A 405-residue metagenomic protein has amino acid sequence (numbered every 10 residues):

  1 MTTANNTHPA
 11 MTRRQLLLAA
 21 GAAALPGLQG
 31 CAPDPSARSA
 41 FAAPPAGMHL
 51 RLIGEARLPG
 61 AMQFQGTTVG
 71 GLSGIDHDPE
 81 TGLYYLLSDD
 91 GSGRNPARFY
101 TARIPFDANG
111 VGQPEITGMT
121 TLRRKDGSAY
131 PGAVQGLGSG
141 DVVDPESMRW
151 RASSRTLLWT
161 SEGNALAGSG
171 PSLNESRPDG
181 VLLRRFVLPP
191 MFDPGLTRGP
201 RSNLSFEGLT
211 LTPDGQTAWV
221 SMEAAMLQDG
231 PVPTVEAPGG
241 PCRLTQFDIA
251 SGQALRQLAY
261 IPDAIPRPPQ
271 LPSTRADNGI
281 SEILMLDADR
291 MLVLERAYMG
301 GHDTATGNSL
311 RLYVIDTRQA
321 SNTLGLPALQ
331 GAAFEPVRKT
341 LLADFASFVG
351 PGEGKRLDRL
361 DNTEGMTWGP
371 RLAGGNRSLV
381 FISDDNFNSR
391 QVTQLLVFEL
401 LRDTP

Functional and structural regions predicted by a protein language model:
T2-A23: N-terminal secretory signal peptides and thylakoid transit peptides that target proteins across membranes
A32-P405: Sequence/structural signature of beta-propeller domains
